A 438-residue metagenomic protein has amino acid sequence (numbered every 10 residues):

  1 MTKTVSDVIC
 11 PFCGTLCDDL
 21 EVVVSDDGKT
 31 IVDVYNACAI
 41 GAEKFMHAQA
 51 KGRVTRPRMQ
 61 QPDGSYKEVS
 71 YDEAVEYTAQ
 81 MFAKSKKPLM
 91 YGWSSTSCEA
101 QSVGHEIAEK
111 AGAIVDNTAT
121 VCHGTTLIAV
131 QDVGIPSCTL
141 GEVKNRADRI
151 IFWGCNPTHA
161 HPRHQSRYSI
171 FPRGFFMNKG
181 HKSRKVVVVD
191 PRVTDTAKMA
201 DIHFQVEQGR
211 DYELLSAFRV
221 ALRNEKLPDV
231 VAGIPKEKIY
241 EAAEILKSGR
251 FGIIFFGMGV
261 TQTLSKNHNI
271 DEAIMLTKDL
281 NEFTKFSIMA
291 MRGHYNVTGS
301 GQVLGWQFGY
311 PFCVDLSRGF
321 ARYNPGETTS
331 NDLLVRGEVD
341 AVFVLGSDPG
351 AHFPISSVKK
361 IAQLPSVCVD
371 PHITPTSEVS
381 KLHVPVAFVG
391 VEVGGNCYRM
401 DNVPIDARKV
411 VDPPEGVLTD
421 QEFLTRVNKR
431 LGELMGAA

Functional and structural regions predicted by a protein language model:
M1-D211, S216-A221, G233, M258 (+2 more regions): N-terminal export/assembly segments and adjacent metallocofactor-ligating motifs of anaerobic energy-metabolism
S25, Y91, V189, F255-G257 (+4 more regions): Generic beta-strand/beta-sheet core signal
A100-G104, A108, L215, N269 (+4 more regions): Short, highly selective alpha-helical patches that border small-molecule cofactor pockets in redox/cofactor-processing
A108-F171, M177, I274-E378, A387-E392: Extended redox/cofactor-interaction regions of prokaryotic respiratory oxidoreductases
V130-I135, F218-R223, G301-G309, L382 (+1 more regions): Short, surface-exposed amphipathic charged segments that create phosphate/polyanion-binding patches used for binding
D190-R192, T196-P228, G257-M258, S265-A273 (+2 more regions): Short alpha-helices
R210-L214, E225-Y323: Active-site phosphate/pyrophosphate-binding segments
H383, V389-G390, G416-M435: Peripheral docking tails and interdomain loops at the edges of cofactor- or intermediate-handling domains
